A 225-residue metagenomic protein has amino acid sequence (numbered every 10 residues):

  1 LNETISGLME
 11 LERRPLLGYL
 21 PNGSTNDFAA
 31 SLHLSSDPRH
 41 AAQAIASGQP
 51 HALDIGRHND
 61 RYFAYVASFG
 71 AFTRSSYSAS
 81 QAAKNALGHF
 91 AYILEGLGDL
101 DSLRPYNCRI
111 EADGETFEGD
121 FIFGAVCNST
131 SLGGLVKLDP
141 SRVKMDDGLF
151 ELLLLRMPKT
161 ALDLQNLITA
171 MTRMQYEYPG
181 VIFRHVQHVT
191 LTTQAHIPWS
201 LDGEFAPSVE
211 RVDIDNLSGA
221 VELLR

Functional and structural regions predicted by a protein language model:
L1-N2, S208: Short, well-ordered alpha-helical microsegments
N2-F123: Catalytic core of DAGKc-family lipid kinases
H58, S78, C127, L153-L155 (+1 more regions): Short beta-strand-to-turn element immediately C-terminal to the catalytic PLP-Schiff-base lysine in fold type I
S68, D113, I122, V126-S131 (+1 more regions): Histidine- and/or cysteine-centered catalytic micro-motif in compact active-site loops
S68, F72, A125-S141, F205: Glycine-rich phosphate/pyrophosphate-binding beta-alpha loops
T73-S75, E118-D120, S131-L135, T160-L164: Short acidic/glycine-rich loop or secondary-structure boundary segments that cap or lie
A83-F90, S131-T160: Gly/Ser/Thr-rich active-site loops/lids in small-molecule metabolic enzymes that frequently grip phosphoryl groups
A112, E118, K144, L154-R225: ATP/nucleoside-binding phosphotransfer catalytic cores, i.e., glycine-rich phosphate-binding loops
